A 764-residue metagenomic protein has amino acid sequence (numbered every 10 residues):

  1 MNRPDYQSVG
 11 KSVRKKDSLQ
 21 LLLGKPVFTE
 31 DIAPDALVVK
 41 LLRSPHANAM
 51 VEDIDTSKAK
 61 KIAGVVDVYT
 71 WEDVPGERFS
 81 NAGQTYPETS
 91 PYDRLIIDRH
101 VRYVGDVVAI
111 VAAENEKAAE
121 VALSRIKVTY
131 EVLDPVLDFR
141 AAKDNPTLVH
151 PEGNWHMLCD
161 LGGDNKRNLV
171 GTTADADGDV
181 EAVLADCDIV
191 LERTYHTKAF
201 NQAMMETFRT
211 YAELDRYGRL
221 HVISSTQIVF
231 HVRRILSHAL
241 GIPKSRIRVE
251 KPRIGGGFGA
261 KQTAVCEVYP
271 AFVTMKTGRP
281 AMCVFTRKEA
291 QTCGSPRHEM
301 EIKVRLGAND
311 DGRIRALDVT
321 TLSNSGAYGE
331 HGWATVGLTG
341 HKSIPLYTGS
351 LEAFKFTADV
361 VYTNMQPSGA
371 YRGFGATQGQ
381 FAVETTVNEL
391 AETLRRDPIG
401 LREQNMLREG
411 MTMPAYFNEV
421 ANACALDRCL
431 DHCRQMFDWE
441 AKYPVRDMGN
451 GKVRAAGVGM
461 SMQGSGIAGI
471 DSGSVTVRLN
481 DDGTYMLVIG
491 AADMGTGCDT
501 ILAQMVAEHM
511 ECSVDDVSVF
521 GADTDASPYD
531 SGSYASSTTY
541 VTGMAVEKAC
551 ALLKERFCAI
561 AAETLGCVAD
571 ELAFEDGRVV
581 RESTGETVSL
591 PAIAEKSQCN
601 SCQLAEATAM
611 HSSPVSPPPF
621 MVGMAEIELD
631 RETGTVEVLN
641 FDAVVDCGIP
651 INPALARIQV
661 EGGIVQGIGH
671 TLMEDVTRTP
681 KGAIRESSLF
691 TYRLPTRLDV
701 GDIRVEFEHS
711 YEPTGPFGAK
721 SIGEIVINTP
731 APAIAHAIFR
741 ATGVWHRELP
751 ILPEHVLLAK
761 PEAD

Functional and structural regions predicted by a protein language model:
M1-G162, V190, K596, S601: Flexible, low-hydrophobicity surface segments
K11, K16-Q20, G83-P87, G163-T210 (+5 more regions): Glycine-rich loop/linker segments at domain edges
K16-Q20, S124-L137, Q227, H238-A239 (+3 more regions): Extended active-site and interfacial segments that coordinate phosphate-rich ligands in large catalytic machineries
W71-E72, G241-R246, M275-A281, D310 (+3 more regions): C-terminal catalytic domains of large/alpha subunits in multi-subunit enzymes
R78-G83, A122-R125, R233-I235, F258-A264 (+11 more regions): Short acidic, glycine/serine/threonine-rich loops at helix termini
D98, E206-Y211, E301, A455 (+3 more regions): Short glycine-rich loop/turn motifs
R99-H100, P243-K251, M275-T286, A290-Q291: Conserved catalytic cysteine-centered active-site region of acyl-thioester-dependent Claisen-condensing enzymes
R234, G255-G278, M282-F285, C498-V506: Thiamine diphosphate
